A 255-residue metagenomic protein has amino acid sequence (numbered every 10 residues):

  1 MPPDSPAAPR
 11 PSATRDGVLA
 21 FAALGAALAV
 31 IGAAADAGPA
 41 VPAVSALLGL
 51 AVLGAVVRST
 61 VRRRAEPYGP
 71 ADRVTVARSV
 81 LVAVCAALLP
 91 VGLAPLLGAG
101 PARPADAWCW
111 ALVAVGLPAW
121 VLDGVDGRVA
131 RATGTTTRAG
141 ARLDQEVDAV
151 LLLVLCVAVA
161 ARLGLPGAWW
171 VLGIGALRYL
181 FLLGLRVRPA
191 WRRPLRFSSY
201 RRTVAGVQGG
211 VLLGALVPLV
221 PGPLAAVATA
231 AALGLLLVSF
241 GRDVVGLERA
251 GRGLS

Functional and structural regions predicted by a protein language model:
M1-D72, A114, Q145-S255: A feature for the membrane-embedded catalytic helix bundles of lipid/isoprenoid biosynthetic enzymes
P42-L53, S79-A139, P223-L237: Membrane-embedded alpha-helical segments that form the functional core of polytopic membrane enzymes, especially those
R62-A77, A83-V84, L96-L97: N-terminal signal-anchor transmembrane helix
V74, A119-L122, G140, I174 (+1 more regions): Catalytic tyrosine of NAD(P)H-dependent dehydrogenase/reductases that use a Tyr as the general acid/base
